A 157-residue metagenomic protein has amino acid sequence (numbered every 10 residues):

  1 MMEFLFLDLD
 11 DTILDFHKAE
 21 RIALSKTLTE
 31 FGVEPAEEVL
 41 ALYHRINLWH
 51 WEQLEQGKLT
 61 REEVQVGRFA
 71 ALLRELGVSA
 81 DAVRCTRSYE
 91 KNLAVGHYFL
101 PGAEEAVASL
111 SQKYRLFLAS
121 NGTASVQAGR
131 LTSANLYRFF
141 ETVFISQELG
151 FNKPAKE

Functional and structural regions predicted by a protein language model:
M1-E3, Y114-R115: Short coil/turn segments at beta-strand junctions that form active-site/ligand-binding loops
M2-L9, I13-P101: N-terminal helical cap/lid subdomain that shapes the substrate entry/recognition surface in HAD-like hydrolases
S25-T29, A70, R74, A108-S111 (+3 more regions): Class I S-adenosyl-L-methionine
S79, Y137-E141: Conserved H-loop
R84-R87, N92-G96, A103-A134, T142-N152: Substrate-recognition element of Asp-dependent hydrolases with the DxDx(T/V) motif
P154-E157: Short loop-to-alpha-helix "cap/lid" segments that border enzyme active sites across diverse enzyme classes
